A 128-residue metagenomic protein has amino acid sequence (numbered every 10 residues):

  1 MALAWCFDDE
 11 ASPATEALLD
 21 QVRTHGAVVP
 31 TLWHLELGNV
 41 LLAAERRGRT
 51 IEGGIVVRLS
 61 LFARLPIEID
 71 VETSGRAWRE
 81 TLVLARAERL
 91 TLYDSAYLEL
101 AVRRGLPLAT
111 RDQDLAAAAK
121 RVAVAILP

Functional and structural regions predicted by a protein language model:
M1-L32, A44, G48-V57, K120-V122: Short, well-structured N-terminal submotif of metal-dependent ribonuclease cores
A2, W33, R76-A77, Y97 (+1 more regions): Alpha-helix capping/helix-boundary segments
A14, E36, E80, A117-A118: Phosphate- and divalent-cation-binding pockets in alpha/beta enzyme and binding domains that engage nucleotide-derived
V29, L92-S95, A109-T110: Short beta-strand scaffold positions
T31-H34, G54-R86: Acidic catalytic patch
N39-R46, V102-R103: Short glycine/serine- and small hydrophobic-enriched flexible loop segments
S74, L98-P128: Acidic, PIN/NYN-like endoribonuclease modules and their adjacent C-terminal/linker elements
